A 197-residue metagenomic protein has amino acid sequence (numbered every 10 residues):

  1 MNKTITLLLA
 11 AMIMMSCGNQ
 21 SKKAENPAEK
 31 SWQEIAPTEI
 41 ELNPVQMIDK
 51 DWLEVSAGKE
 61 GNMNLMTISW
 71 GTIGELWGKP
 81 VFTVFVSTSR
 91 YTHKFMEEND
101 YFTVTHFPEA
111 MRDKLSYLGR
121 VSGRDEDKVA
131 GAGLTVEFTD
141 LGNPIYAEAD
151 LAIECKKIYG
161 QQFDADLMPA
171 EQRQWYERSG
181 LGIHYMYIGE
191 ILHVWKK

Functional and structural regions predicted by a protein language model:
M1, Q20-S21: Generic N-terminal leader/processing signal
M1-N2, T135: Short linear, low-complexity motifs centered on an aromatic residue
N2-L8: Sec-dependent signal peptide recognition, specifically the positively charged N-region followed immediately by
A11-M12: Repetitive helical segments and hydrophobic/amphipathic motifs
M15-S16: C-terminal motif of bacterial Sec signal peptides marking the signal peptidase cleavage site
S21-K197: Basic, polyanion-binding surface patches
